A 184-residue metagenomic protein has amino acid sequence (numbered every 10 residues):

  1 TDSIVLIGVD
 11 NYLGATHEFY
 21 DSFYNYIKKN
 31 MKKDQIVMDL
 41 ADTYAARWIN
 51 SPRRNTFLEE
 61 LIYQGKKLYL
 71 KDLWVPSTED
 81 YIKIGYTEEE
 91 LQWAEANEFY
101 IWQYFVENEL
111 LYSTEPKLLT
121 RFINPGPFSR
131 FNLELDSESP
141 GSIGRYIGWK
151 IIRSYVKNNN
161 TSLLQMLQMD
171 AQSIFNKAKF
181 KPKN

Functional and structural regions predicted by a protein language model:
T1-L91, Q168-A171: Acidic/His-rich structured neighborhood in mature extracellular/periplasmic domains
L58, I62, K67-N184: A cross-kingdom marker for long, charged
